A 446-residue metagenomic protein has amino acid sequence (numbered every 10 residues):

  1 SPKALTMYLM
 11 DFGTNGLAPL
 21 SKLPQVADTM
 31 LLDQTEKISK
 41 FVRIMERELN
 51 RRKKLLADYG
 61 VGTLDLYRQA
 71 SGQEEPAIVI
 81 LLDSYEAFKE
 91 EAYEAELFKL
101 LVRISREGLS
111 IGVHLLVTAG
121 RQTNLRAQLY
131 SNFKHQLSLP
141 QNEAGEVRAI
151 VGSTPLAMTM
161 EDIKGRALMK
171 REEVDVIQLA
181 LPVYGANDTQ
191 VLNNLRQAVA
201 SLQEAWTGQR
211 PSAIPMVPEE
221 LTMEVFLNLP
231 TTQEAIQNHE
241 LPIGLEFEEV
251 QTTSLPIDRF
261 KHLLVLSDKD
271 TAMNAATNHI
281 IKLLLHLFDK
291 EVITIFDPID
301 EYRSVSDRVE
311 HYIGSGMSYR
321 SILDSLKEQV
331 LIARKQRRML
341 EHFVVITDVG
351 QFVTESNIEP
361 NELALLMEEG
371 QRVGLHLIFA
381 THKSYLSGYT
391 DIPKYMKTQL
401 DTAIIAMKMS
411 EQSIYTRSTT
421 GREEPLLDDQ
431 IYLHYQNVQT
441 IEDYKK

Functional and structural regions predicted by a protein language model:
S1-D65, A70-N142, M158-T159, F226-I404 (+2 more regions): P-loop NTPase catalytic phosphate-binding loop
R126-P242, T252, A380, S387-K446: Phosphate-binding and hydrolysis-coupling loops of NTP-dependent motor/remodeling domains
